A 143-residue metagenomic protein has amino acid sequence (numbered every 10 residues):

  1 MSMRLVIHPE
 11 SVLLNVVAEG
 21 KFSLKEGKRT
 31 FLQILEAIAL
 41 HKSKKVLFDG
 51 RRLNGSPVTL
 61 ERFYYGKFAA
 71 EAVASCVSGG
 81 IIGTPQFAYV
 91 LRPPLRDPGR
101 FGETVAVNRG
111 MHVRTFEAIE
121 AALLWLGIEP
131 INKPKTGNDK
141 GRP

Functional and structural regions predicted by a protein language model:
M1-P143: Amphipathic, Lys/Arg-enriched alpha-helical "gate/interface" segment within cytosolic domains that mediates
